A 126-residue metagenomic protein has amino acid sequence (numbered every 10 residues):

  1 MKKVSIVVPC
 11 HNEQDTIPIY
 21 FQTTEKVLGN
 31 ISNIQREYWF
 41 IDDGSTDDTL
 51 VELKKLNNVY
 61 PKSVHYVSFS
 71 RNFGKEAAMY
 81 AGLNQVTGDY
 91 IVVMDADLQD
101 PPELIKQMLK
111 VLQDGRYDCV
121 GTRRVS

Functional and structural regions predicted by a protein language model:
M1-S126: Structured catalytic core of nucleotide-sugar glycosyltransferases
